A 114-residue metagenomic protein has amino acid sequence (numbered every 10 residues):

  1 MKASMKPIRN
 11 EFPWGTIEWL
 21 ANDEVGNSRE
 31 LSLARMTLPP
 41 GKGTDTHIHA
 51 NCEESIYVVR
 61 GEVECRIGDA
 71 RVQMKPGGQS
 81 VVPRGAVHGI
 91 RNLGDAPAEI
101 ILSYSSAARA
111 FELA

Functional and structural regions predicted by a protein language model:
M1-L31, D45, F111-A114: A short, N-terminal "cap"/entry segment at the start of jelly-roll beta-barrel domains of the cupin/DSBH fold
T16, N27-A34, T44, E54 (+3 more regions): A generic structural signal for short beta-strands and their flanking turns/coil linkers
L33-R35, V81, A96-F111: A short hydrophobic beta-strand segment most commonly corresponding to one strand of the jelly-roll/cupin
R35-P39, I48-C65, S103: Short, conserved beta-strand element in jelly-roll/cupin
E62-E64, R71, V87, P97: Structural motif
D69-R84: Short acidic-glycine-tyrosine-enriched beta hairpin
N92-L93: Asparagine-centered strand-capping/turn motif at beta-strand->loop junctions
